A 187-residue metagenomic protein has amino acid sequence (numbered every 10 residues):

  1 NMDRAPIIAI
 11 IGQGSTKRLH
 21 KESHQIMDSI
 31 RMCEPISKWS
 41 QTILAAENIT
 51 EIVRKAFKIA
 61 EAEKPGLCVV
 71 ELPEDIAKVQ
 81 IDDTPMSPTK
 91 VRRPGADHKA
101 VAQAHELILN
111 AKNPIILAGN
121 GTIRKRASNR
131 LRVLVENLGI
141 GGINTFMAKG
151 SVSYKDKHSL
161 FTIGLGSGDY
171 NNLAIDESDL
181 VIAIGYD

Functional and structural regions predicted by a protein language model:
N1-D187: N-terminal alpha/beta PP-like core and its mobile active-site loop of ThDP/TPP-dependent enzymes
